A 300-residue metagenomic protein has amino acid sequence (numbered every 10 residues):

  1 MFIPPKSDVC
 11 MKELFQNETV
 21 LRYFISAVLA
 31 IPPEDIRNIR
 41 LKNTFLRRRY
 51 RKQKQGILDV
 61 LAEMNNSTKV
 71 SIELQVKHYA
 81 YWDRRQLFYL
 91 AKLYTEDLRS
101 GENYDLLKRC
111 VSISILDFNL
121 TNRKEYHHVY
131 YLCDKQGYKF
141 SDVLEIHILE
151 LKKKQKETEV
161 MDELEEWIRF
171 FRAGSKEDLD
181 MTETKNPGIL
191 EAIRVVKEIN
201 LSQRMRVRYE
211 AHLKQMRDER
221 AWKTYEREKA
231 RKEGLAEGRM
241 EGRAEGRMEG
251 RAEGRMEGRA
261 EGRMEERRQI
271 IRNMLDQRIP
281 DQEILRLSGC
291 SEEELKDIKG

Functional and structural regions predicted by a protein language model:
M1, P5, V9, V70-Q75 (+1 more regions): Short, charged alpha-helical interaction segments and adjacent helix-coil junctions
M1-R206, E210: Conserved single-residue anchors adjacent to enzymatic active/cofactor-binding motifs
